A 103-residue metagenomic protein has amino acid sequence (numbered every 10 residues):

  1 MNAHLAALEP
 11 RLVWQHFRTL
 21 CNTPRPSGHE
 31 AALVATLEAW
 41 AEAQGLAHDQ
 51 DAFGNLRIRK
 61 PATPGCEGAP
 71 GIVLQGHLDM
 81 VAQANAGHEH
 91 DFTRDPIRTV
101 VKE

Functional and structural regions predicted by a protein language model:
M1-T23: N-terminal hydrophobic or amphipathic helices/low-complexity stretches enriched in small/hydrophobic/Pro/Gly
A6-A7, Q44, N85-H88: Intrinsically disordered, low-complexity boundary segments flanking structured domains
W14-F17, L33, Q75: Bulky hydrophobic/aromatic packing residues
R18-C21, A41-G45, A82: Structural signal for hydrophobic packing residues in well-ordered secondary-structure cores of soluble enzyme domains
R18-C21, D51, H90: Flexible, active-site-adjacent loop/turn segments at secondary-structure boundaries
T23, F53, P61, G76-L78 (+1 more regions): Fold-independent oxyanion-binding glycine-rich loops and adjacent beta-strand/coil segments at enzyme active sites
P26-P70: A non-catalytic alpha/beta surface segment that caps or lines the substrate-entry region of metallo-dependent hydrolase
E67-E103: Active-site metal-coordination/substrate-binding segment of hydrolases, especially metallo-dependent peptidases
